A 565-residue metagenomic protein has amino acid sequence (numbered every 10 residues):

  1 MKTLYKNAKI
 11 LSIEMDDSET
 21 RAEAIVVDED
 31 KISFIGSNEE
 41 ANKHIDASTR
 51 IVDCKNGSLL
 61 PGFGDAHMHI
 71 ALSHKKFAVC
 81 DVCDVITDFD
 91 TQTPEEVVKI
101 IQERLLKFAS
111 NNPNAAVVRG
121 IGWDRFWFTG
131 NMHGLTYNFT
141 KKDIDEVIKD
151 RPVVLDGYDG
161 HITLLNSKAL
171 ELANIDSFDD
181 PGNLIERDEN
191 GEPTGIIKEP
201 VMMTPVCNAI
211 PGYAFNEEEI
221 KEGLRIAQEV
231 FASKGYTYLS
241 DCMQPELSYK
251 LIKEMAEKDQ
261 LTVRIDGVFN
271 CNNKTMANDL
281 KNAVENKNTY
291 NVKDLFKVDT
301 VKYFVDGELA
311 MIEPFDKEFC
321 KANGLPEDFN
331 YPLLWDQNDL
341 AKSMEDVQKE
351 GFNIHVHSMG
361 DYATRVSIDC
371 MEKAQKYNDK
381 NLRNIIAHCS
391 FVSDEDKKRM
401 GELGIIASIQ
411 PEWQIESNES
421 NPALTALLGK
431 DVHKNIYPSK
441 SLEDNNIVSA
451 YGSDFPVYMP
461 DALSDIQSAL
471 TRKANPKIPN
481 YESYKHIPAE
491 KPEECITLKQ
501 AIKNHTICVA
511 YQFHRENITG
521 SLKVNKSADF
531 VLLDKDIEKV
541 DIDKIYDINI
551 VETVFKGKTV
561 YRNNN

Functional and structural regions predicted by a protein language model:
K2-K6, L11, D17-N282, D299 (+7 more regions): Divalent metal-binding segments
A41-I45, N286-V292, Y377, D543: Short, conserved catalytic or adaptor-binding loops enriched in Gly and charged residues
P211, E345-H355, Y362-N384, H388 (+4 more regions): His/Asp/Glu-enriched, well-ordered alpha-helical/loop segment that forms or immediately abuts the divalent-metal
E257-T262, Y290-N291, A374-N381: Short helix-capping segments at alpha-helix termini
I406: Ligand-binding beta-strand-loop-alpha-helix segment within the catalytic cores of soluble metabolic enzymes
I537-K544: Short, Lys/Arg- and Gly-enriched loop/turn segments at beta-strand edges
